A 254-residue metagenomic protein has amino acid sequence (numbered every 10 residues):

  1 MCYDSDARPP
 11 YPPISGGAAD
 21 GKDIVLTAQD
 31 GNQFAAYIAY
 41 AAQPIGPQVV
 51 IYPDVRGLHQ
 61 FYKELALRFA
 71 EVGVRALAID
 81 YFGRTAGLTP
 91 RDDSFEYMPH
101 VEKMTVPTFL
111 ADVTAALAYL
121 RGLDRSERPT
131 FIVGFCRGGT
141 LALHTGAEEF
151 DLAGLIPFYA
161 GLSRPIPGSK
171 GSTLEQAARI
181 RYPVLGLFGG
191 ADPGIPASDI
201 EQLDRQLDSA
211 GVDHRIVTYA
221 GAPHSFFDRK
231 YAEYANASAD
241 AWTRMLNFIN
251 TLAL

Functional and structural regions predicted by a protein language model:
M1-L254: N-terminal cap/leader regions of alpha/beta-hydrolase-fold enzymes, predominantly small-molecule hydrolases
